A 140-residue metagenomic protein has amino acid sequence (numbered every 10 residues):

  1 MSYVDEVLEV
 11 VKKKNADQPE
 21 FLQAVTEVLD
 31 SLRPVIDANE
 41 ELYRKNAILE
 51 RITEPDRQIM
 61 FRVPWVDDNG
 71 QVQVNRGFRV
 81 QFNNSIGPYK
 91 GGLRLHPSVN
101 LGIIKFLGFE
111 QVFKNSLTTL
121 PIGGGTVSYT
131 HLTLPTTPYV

Functional and structural regions predicted by a protein language model:
M1-L132: N-terminal ligand-binding/catalytic initiation module
H131-V140: Single conserved hydrophobic/aromatic residue that forms the stacking wall/gate of nucleotide- or nucleobase-binding
